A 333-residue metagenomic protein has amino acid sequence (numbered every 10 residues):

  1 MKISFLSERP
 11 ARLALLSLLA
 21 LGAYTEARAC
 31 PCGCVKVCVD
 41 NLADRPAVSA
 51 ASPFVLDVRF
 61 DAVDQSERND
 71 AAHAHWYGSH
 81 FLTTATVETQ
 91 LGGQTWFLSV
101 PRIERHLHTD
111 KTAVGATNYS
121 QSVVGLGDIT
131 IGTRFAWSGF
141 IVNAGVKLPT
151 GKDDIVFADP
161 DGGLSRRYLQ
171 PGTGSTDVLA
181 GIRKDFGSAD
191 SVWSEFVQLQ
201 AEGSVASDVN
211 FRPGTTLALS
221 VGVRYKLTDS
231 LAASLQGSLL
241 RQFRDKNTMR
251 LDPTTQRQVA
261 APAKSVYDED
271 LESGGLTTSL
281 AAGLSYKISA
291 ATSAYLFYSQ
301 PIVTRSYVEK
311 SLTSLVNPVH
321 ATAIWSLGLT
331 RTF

Functional and structural regions predicted by a protein language model:
E26-R59, L271, T330: Outer-membrane beta-barrel biogenesis signature
D40-A47, L91-G93, R134-G139, I182-D190 (+4 more regions): Outer-membrane beta-barrel proteins
S52, Y77-T83, Q90, S120-I129 (+5 more regions): Residues that define the transmembrane beta-barrel architecture of outer-membrane proteins
F54, G93-L98, G139-V142, D190-E195 (+2 more regions): Repeated loop/turn-to-beta-strand initiation elements of outer-membrane beta-barrel proteins
D57, T86, G132-R134, L179-D185 (+4 more regions): Outer-membrane beta-barrel architecture
F60-S66, T89-G93, V100-H106, W137 (+6 more regions): Transmembrane beta-strands of outer-membrane beta-barrel pores
D61, Q65-N69, H73, V209-F333: Outer membrane beta-barrel transmembrane domains
H108-P213: Outer-membrane pore/translocation modules
